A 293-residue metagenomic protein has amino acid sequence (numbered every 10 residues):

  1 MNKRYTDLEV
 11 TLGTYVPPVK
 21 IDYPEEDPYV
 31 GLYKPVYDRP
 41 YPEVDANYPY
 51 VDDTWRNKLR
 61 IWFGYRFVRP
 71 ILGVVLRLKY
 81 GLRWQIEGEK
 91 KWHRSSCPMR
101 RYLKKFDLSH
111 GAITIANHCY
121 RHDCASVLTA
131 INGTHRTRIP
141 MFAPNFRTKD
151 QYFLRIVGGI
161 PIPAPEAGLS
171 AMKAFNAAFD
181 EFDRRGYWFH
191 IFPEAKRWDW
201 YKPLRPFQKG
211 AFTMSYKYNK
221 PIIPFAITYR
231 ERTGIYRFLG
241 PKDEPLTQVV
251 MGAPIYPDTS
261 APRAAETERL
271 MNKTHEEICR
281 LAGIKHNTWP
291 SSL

Functional and structural regions predicted by a protein language model:
N2-I113, H118-S126, I156-G159: Membrane-anchoring hydrophobic helices of lipid-metabolizing enzymes
V74, P203, K273, E277: Solvent-exposed, charged/polar functional surfaces in cytosolic regulatory/catalytic domains
W84-R269: Soluble catalytic domains of membrane acyltransferases
E181, K273, E277-K285: C-terminal alpha-helix
T288-L293: Short, highly charged C-terminal tails/helix-capping segments
